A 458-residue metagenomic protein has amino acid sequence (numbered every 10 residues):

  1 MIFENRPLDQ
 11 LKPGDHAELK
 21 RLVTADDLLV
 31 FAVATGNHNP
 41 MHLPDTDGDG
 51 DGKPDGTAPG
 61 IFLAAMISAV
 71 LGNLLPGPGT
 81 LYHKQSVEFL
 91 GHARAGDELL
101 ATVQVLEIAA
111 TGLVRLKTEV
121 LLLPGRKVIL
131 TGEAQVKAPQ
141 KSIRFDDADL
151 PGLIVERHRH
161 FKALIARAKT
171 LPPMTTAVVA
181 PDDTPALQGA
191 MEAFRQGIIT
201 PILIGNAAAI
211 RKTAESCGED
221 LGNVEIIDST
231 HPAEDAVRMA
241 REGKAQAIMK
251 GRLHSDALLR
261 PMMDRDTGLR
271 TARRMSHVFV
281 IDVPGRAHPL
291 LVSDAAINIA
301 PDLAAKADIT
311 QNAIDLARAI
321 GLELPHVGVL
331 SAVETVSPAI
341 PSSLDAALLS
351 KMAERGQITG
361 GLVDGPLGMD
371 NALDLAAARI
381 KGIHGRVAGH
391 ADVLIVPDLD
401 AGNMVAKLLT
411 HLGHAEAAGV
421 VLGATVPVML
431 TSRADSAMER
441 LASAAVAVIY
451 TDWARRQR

Functional and structural regions predicted by a protein language model:
M1-T80, I143: Hot-dog-fold acyl-thioester-processing enzymes
I2-P13, R94-V155: HotDog/MaoC-like acyl-thioester-processing domains
P7, K53, H83, E88-F89 (+1 more regions): Short, conserved secondary-structure segments in the cores of folded domains
E18-V23, E88, Q135-K137: Generic structural detector for well-ordered beta-strands
A69, F89-G91, V105-E107, L122 (+1 more regions): A residue-level detector for short acidic-glycine micro-motifs
H83-Q85, L99-A101, S276: Short beta-strand or tight-loop elements that sit immediately N-terminal to catalytic metal-binding acidic residues
L90, E119-L121, L330-A332: Short loop/turn motifs enriched for small/polar and acidic residues
I154-I202, A207-V387, D392-R458: Anion-binding alpha/beta catalytic cores of soluble intermediary-metabolism enzymes, centered on
